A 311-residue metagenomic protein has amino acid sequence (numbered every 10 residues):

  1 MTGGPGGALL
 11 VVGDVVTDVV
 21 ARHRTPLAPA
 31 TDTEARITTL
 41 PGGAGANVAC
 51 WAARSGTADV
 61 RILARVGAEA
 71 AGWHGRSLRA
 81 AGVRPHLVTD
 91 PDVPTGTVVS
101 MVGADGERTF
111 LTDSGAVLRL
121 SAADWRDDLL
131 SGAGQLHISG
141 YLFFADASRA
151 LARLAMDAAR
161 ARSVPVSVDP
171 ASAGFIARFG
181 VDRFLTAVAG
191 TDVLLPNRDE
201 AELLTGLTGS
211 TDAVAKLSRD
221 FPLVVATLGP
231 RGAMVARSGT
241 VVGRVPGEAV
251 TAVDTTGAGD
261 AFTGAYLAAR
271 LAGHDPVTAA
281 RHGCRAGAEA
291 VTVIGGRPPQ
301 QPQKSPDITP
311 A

Functional and structural regions predicted by a protein language model:
M1-L10, T33, D157-A161, L207-A311: Conserved phosphate-binding/catalytic region of the ribokinase-like
M1-R61, A70-G75, V98, T251-V253 (+1 more regions): Glycine-rich phosphate/adenosyl-contacting loop at the front of the ribokinase-like
M1-V15, R76-D90, V102-V242: Ribokinase/PfkB-type carbohydrate-kinase core domain
G42, A46-N47, R153, V277 (+1 more regions): Glycine-rich phosphate-binding loop at the start of an alpha helix
G45-A49, A71, A152, V168 (+1 more regions): A general structural signal for well-ordered alpha-helical segments in protein cores
T57-A58, V83, V164, G296: Short glycine/serine/threonine/alanine-rich loop segments
D59-H86, V93: A glycine-rich beta-to-alpha transition motif near the start of alpha/beta enzyme domains, typified by
G96-M101, V245: Catalytic-core segment of enzymes that process non-peptidic bonds
